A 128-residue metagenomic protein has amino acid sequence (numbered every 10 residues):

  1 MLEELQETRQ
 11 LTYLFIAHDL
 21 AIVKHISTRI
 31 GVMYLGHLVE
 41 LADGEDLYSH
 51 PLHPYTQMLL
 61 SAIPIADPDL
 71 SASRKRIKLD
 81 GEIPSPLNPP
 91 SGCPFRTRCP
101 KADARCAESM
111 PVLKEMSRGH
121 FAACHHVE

Functional and structural regions predicted by a protein language model:
M1-A72: P-loop NTP-binding/switch modules centered on Walker-like glycine-rich loops
D43-E128: Charged, flexible cofactor/metal-binding loops and thiol motifs
